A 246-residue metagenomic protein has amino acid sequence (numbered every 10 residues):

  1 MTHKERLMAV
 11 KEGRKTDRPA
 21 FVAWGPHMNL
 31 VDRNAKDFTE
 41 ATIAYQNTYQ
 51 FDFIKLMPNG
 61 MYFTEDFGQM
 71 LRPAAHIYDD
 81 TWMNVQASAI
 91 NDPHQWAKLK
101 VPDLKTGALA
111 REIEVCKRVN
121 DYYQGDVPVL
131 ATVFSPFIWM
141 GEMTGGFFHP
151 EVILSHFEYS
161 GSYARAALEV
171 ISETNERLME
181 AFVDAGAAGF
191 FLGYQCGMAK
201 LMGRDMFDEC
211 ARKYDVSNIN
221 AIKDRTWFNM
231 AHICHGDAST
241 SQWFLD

Functional and structural regions predicted by a protein language model:
M1-K36, A41, Y45, D52 (+1 more regions): Active-site loop segments of alpha/beta catalytic cores
T48-L71: Membrane helical hairpin/interfacial module
F63-P102, G125-D126: A contiguous, low-structure linker/loop signature
